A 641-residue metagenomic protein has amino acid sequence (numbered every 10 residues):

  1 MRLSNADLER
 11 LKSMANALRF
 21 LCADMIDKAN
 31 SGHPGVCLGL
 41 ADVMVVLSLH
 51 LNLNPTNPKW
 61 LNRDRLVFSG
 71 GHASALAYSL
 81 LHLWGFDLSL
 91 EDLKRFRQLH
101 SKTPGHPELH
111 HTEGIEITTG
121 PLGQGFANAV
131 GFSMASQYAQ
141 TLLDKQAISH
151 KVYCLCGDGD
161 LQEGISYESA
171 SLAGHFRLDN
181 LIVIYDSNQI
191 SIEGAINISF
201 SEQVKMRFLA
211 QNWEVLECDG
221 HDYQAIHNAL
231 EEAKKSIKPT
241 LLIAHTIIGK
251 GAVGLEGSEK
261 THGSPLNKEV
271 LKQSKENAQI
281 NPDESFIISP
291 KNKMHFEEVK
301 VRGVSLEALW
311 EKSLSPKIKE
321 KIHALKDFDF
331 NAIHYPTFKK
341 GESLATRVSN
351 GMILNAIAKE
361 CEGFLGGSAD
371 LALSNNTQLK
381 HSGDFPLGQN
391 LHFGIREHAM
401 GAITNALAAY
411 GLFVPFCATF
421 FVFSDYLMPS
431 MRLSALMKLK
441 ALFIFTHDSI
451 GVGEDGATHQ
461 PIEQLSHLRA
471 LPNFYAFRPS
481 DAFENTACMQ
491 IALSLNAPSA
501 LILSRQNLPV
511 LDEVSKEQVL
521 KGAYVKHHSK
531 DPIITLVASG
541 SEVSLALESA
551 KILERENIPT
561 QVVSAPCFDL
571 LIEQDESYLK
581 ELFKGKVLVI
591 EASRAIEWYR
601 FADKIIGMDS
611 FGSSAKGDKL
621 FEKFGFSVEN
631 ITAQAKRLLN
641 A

Functional and structural regions predicted by a protein language model:
M1-L40, M44, C156, D160-L161 (+8 more regions): Conserved acidic/glycine
R10, G39-F176, A369, N376-L379 (+2 more regions): Cofactor-binding active-site loop characterized by glycine-rich and histidine/acidic residues
A17, L21-D27, P55-D64, P104-T119 (+5 more regions): Glycine/charged-rich beta-loop-alpha catalytic/anionic-binding loops adjacent to active sites
A29-L40, L66-H72, R97, P107-N128 (+9 more regions): Active-site nucleophile and cofactor-binding loops and adjacent substrate-binding regions of central metabolic enzymes
L61-D64, D87-E91, S101, H111-E113 (+14 more regions): Short coil/turn connectors at secondary-structure junctions
F96-K102, S368-S374, I395-H398, M437 (+1 more regions): Short glycine-enriched loops at secondary-structure junctions
Q98-H110, N128, M134, Y138-S149 (+4 more regions): Thiamine diphosphate
C154-G157, L161, S169, S434-S449 (+1 more regions): A structural-propensity feature for long, helix-poor, extended segments
